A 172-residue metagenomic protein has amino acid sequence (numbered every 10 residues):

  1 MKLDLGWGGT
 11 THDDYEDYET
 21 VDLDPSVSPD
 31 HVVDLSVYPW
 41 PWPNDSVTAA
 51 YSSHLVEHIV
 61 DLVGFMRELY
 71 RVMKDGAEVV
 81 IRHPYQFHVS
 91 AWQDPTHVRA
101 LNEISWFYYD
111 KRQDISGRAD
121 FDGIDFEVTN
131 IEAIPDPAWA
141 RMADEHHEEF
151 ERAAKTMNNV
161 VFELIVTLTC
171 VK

Functional and structural regions predicted by a protein language model:
K2-F87: Conserved SAM-binding loop
V63-G64, K74, E78-K172: S-adenosyl-L-methionine-dependent methyltransferase catalytic module, highlighting the catalytic core
